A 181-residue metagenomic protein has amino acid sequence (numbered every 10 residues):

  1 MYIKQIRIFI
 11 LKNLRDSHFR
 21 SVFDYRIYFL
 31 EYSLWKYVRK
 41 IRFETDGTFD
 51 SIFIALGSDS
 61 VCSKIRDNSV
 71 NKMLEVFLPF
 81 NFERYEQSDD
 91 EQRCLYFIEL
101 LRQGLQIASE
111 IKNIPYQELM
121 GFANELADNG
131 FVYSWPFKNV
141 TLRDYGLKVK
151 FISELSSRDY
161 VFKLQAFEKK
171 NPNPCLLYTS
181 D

Functional and structural regions predicted by a protein language model:
M1-W135: Sequence/structural signature of beta-propeller modules and their immediately flanking N-terminal secretory/stalk
K138-R143: Structural signature of eukaryotic scaffold interfaces centered on beta-propeller domains
L147-I152: Short beta-strand elements that form the blades of beta-propeller/WD-repeat-like and other beta-sheet-rich scaffold
L155-S157: Short glycine/acidic-enriched loop and turn motifs that connect beta-strands
D159-L164: Structural motif
P172-C175: Beta-strand initiation motifs
Y178-D181: Conserved small/polar residues in nucleotide/adenosyl-binding loops
